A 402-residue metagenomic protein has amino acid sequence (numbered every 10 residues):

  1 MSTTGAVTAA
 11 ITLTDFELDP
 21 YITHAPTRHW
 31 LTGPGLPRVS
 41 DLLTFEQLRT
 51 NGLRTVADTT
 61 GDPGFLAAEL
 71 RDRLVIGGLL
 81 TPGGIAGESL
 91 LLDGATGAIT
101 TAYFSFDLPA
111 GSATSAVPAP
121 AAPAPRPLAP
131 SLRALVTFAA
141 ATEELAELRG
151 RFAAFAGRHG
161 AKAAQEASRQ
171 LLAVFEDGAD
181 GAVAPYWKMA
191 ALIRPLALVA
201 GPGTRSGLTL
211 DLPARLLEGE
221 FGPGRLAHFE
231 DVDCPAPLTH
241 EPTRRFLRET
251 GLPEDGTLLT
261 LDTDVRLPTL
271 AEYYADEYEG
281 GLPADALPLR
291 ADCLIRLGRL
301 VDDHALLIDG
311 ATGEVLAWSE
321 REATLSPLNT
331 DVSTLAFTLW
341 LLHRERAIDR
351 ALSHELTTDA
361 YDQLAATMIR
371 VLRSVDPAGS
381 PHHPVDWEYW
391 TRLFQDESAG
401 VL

Functional and structural regions predicted by a protein language model:
M1-G94, T101, A153-A161, Q165-A305 (+2 more regions): A surface-exposed partner-binding patch
T101-G150, L316-D359: Compact, glycine/acidic-enriched structural inserts
D309-T312, W318-R321, L325, T330-L402: Non-catalytic C-terminal interaction regions
